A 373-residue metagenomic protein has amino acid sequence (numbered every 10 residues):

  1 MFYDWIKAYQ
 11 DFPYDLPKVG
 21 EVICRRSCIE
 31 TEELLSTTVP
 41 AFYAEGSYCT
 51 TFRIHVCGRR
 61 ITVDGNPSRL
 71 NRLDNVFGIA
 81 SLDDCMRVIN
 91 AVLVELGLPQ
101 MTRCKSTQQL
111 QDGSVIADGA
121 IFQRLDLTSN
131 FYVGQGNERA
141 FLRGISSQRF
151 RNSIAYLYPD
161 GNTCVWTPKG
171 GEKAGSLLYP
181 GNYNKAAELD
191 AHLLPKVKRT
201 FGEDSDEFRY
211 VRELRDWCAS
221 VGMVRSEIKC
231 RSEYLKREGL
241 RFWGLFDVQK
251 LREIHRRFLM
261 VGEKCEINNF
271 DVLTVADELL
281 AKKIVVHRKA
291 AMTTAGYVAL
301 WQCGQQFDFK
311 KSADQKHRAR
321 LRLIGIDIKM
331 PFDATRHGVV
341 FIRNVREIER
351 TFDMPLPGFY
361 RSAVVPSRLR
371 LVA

Functional and structural regions predicted by a protein language model:
M1-F307, I324-A373: Structured, helix-rich domain cores that form ligand/interaction pockets
D314-L321: Helix-turn-helix DNA-binding segment
